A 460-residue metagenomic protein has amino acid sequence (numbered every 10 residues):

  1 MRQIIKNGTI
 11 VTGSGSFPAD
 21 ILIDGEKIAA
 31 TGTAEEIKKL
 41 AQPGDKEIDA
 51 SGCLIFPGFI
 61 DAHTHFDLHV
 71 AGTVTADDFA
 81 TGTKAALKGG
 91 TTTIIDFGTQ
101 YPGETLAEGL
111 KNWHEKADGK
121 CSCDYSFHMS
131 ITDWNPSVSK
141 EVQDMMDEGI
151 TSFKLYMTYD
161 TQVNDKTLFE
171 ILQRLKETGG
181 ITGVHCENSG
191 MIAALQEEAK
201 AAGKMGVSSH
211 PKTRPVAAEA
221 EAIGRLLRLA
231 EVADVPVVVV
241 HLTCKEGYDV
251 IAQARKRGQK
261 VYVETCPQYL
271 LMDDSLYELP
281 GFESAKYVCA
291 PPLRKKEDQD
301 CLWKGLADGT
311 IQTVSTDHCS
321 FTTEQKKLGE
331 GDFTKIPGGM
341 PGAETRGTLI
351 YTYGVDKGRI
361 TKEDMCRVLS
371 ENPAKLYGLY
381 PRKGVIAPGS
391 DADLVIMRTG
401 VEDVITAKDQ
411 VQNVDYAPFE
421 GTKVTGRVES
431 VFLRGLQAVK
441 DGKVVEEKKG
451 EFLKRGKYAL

Functional and structural regions predicted by a protein language model:
M1-I4, T9-P57: Histidine-rich, glycine-flanked metal-binding segment
G8, I21, E26, G52 (+15 more regions): Divalent metal-coordination and catalytic microenvironments
G8, L328-D332, P388-K454: C-terminal cap of metal-dependent C-N hydrolases
A50-K120, S137: Metal-associated gating/positioning segment near the N- to mid-region
K116-S130: A glycine-rich helix N-cap at a beta->alpha junction
S137-V314: Histidine/acidic residue-rich metal-binding segments in metalloenzymes
G206-P236, D308, Q312-V314, S320-V401: His/Asp/Glu-enriched, well-ordered alpha-helical/loop segment that forms or immediately abuts the divalent-metal
H210-P211, A285-C289, G331-P337, N413-P418: Short beta-alpha connecting loops at secondary-structure transitions that line or flank enzyme active sites
